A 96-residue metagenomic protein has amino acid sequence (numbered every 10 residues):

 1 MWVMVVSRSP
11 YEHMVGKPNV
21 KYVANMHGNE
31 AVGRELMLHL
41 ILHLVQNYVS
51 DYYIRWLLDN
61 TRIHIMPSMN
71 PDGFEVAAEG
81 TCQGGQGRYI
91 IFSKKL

Functional and structural regions predicted by a protein language model:
M1-V6: A short loop-to-beta-strand scaffold at the N-terminal edge of the catalytic core in hydrolase folds
M14-M26, E30-L96: Active-site/substrate-binding loop(s) of hydrolase catalytic cores
